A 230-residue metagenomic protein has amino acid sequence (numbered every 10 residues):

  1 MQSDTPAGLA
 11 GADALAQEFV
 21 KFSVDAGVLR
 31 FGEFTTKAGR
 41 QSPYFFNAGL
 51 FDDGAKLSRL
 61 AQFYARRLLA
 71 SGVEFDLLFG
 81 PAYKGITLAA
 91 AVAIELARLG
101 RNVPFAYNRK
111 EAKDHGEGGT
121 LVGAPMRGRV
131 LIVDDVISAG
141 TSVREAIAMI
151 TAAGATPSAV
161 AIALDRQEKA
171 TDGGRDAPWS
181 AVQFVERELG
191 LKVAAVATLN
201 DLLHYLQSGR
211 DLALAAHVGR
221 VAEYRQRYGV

Functional and structural regions predicted by a protein language model:
Q2-G72: Active-site-facing substrate-recognition patch
Q2-K21, A153-V230: PRPP-dependent phosphoribosyltransferase catalytic core
S71-E74, M126: Glycine-rich phosphate-binding loop signature in dinucleotide/nucleotide-binding domains
V73, R101, A155-T156: Short phosphate-binding/catalytic loops that engage adenosine nucleotides
V73-K84: Short glycine-rich phosphate-binding loop at a beta-alpha junction
I86, A90, W179-V182: Short, surface-exposed alpha-helical segments at coil->helix boundaries
L88-V130, T141-E145: Short, glycine/charge-rich flexible loops or terminal/linker lids adjacent to PRPP-binding catalytic cores
L121-E168: A contiguous pocket-lining binding segment that forms or flanks enzyme active sites
